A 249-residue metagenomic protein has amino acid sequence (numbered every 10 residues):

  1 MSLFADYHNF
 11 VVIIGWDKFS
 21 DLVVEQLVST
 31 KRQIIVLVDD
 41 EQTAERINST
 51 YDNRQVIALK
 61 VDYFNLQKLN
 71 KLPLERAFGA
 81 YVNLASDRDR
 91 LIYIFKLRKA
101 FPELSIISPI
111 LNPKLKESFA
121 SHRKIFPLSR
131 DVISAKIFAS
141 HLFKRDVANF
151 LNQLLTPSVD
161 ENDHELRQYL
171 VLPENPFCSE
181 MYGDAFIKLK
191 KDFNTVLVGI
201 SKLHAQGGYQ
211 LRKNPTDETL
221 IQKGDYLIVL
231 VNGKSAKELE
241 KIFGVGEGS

Functional and structural regions predicted by a protein language model:
M1-S249: Cytosolic regulatory regions of ion transport systems
